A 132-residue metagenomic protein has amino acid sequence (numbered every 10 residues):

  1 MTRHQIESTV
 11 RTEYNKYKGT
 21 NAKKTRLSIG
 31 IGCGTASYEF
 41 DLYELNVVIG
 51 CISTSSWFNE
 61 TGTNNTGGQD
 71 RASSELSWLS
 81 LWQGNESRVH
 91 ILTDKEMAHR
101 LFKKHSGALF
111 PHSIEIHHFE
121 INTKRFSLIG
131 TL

Functional and structural regions predicted by a protein language model:
M1-I31: Acidic-basic catalytic patches of nuclease active cores, encompassing PD-(D/E)XK and other metal-cofactor nuclease
Q5, S37, D70-S74: Short, well-structured alpha-helical interface segments that form or flank functional binding sites
G30-T35, K95-H99: Acidic-and-aromatic substrate-binding clefts and catalytic sites of carbohydrate-active enzymes
T35, L42-L45, L81-N85: Flexible, charged surface loops at secondary-structure boundaries
Y38-S55: Active-site beta-strand-loop-beta-strand hairpin of nuclease catalytic cores that positions key catalytic residues
G50, V89-H90, E115-F119: Hydrophobic/aromatic beta-strand patches that form the interior of the parallel beta-sheet core in alpha/beta enzyme
I52-A108: Catalytic cores of nucleic-acid endonucleases
L101-L132: Charged, low-complexity C-terminal accessory regions
